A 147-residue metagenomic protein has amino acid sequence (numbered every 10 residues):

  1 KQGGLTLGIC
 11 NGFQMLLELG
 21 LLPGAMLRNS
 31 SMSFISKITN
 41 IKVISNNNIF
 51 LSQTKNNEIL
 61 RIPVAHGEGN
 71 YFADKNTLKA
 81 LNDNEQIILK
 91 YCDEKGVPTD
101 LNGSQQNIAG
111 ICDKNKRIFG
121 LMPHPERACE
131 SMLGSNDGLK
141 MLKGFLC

Functional and structural regions predicted by a protein language model:
K1-N48: Cysteine-nucleophile active-site neighborhood
L51-C147: C-terminal and late-domain segments of enzyme folds
